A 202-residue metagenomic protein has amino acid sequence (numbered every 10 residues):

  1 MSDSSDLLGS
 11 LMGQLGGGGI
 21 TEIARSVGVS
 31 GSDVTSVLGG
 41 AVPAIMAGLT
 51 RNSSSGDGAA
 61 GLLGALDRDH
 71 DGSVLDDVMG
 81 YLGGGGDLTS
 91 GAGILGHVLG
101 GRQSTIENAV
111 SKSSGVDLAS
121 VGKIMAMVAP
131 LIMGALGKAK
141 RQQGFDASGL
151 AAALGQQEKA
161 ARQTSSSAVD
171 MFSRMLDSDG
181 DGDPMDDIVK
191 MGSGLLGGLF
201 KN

Functional and structural regions predicted by a protein language model:
M1-N202: A structural "flexibility-hinge" signal
